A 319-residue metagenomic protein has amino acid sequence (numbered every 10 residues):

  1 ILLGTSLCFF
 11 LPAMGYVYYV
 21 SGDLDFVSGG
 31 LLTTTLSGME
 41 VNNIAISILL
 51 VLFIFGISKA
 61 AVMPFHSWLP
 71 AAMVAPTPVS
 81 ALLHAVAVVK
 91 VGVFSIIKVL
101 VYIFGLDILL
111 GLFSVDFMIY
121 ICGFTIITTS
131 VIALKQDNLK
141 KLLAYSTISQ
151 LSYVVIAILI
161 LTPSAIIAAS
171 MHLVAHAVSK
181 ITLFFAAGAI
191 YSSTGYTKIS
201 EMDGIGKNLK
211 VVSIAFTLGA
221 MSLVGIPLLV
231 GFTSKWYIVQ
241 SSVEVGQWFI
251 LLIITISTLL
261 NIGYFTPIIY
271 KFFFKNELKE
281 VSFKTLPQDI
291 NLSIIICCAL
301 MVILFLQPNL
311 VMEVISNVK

Functional and structural regions predicted by a protein language model:
I1-W236, Q240-Y270: Hydrophobic transmembrane alpha-helices and their helix-loop junctions in integral membrane proteins
L11, K207-V212, T266-K319: Cytoplasmic/organellar membrane-interface segments at the starts of transmembrane helices in multi-pass inner-membrane
